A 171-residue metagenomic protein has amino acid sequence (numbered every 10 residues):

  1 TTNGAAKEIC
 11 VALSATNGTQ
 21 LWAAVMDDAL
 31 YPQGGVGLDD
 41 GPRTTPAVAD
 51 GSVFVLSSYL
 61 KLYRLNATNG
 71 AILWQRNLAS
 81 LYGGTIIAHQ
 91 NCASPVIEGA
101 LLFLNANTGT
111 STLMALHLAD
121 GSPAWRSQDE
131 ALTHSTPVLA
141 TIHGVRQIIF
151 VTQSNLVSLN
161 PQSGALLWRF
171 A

Functional and structural regions predicted by a protein language model:
T1-A171: Noncatalytic, solvent-exposed loop/strand surfaces of beta-propeller-type extracellular/periplasmic domains
